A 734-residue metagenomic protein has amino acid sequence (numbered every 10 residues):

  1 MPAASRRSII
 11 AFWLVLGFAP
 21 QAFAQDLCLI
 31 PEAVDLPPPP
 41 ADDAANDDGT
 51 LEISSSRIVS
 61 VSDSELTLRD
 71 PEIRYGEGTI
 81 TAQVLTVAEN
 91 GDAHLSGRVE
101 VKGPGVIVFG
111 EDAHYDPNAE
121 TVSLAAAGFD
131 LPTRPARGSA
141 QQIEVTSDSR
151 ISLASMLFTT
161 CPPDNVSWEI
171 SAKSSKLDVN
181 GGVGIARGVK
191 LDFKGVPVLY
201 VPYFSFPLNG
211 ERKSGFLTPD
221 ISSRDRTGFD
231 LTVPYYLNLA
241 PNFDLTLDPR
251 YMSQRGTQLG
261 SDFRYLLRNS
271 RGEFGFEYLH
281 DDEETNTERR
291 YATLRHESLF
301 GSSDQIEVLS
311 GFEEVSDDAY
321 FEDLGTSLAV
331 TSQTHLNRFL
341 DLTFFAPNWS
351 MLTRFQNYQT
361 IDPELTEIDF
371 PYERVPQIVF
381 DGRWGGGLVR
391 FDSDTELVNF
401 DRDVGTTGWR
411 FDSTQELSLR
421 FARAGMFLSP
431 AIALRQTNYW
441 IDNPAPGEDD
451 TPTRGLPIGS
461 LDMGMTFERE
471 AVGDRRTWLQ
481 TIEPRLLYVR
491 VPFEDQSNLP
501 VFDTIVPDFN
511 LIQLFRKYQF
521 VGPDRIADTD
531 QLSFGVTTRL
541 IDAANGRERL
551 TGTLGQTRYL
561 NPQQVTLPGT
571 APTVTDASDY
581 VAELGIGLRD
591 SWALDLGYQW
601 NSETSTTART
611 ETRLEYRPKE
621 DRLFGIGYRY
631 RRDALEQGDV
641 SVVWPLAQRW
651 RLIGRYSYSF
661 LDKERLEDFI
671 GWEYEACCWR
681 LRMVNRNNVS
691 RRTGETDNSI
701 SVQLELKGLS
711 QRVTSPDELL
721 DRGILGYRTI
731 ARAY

Functional and structural regions predicted by a protein language model:
P2-I10: Bacterial N-terminal signal peptides that target proteins for export
I10-L14, F18: Hydrophobic helical h-region of N-terminal Sec-dependent signal peptides in bacterial secretory/periplasmic proteins
P20-A24: Sec/Tat signal peptide C-region and signal peptidase I cleavage site
Q25-P31: Cleaved targeting-peptide boundary
L36-D47, E52-S56, R69-T86, S96-V106 (+3 more regions): Interaction modules related to DNA damage response and DNA replication/repair
A44-E52, V61-T67, R224-D230, Y236: Gly/Ser-centered flexible loop/linker motifs
S54, V106-V122, F129-T159, P163-S174 (+1 more regions): Outer-membrane beta-barrel proteins and related beta-barrel translocases across Gram-negative bacteria
